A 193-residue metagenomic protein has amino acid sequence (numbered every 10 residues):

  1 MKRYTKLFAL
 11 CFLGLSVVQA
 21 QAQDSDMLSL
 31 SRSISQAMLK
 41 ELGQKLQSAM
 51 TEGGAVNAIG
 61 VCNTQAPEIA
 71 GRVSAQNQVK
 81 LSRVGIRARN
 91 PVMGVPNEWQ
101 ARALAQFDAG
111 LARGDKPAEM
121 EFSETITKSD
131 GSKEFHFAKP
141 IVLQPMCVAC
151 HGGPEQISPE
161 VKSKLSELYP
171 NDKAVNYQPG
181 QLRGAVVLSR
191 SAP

Functional and structural regions predicted by a protein language model:
M1-F8: Bacterial N-terminal signal peptides that target proteins for export
F8-S16: Bacterial N-terminal signal peptides
A22-L143, Q156-P193: Extracytoplasmic c-type cytochrome modules immediately beyond a signal peptide or single-pass transmembrane anchor
Q144-P154: The canonical Cys-X-X-Cys-His
